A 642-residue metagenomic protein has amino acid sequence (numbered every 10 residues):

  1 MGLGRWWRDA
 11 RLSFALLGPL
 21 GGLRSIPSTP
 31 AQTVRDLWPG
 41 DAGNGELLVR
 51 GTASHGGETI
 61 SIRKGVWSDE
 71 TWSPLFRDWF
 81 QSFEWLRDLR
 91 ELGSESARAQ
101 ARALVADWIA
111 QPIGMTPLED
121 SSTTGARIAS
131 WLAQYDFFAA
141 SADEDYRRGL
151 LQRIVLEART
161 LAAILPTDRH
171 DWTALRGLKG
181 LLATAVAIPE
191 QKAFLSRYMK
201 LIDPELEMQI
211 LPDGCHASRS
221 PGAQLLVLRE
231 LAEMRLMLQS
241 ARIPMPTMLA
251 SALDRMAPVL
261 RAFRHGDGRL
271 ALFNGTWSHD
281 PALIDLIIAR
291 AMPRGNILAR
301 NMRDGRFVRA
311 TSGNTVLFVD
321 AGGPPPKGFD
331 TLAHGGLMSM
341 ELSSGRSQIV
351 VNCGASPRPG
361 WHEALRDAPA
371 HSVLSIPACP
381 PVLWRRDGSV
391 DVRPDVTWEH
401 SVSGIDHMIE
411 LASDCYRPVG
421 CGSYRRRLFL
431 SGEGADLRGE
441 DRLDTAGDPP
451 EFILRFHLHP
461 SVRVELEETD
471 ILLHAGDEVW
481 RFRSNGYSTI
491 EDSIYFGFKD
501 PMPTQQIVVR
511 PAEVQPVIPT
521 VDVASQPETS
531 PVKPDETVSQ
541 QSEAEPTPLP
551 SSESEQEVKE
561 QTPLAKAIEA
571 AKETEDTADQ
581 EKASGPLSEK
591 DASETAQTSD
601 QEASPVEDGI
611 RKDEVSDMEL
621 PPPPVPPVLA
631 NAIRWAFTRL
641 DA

Functional and structural regions predicted by a protein language model:
M1-I62: Extreme N-terminal leader/anchor segments
G45-E46, N301-R303, A333-G335, D367 (+2 more regions): Short solvent-exposed loop/turn micro-motifs enriched in small/polar/acidic residues
R50, G305-R309, S339, H371 (+2 more regions): Short, acidic/polar N-cap/turn motifs at the starts of alpha helices
S73-L253: Aromatic-lined, polymer-binding surfaces characteristic of secreted/periplasmic polysaccharide-degrading enzymes
G125, A355-S356, E363-E528, K533 (+6 more regions): CBM-like, beta-strand-rich accessory domains located in the C-terminal region of large, secreted polysaccharide-active
L211, C215-P357, P622-A630: Carbohydrate-active enzyme catalytic cores, enriched for enzymes that act on polyanionic acidic polysaccharides
